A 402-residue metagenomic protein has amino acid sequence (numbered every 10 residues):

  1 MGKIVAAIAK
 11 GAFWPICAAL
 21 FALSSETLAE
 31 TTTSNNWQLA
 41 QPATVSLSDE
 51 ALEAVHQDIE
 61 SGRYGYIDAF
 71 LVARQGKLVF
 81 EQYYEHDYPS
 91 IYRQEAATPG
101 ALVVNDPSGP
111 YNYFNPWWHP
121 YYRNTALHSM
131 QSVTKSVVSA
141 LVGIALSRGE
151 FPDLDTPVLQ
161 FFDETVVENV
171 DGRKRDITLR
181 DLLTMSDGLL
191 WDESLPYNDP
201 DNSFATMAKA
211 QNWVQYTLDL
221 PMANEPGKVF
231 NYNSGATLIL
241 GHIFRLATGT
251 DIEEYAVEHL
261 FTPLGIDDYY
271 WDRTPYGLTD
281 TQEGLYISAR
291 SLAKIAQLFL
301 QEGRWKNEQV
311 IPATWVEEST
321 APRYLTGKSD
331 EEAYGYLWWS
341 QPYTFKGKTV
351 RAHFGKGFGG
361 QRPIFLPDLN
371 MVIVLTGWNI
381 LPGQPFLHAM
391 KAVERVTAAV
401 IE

Functional and structural regions predicted by a protein language model:
M1-A9: N-terminal secretory signal peptides that target proteins for export/translocation
I4-V5, I16-A18, L23-Y122, L146-F151 (+6 more regions): N-terminal leader/targeting segments and the immediately adjacent pre-domain N-terminus
S48, G76-K77, S129-F151, L182 (+4 more regions): Alpha-helical scaffold elements that line and support the substrate/ligand-binding pocket of soluble hydrolases
E85-H86, E302, N379: A generic structural motif
Y92-W118, L159-Q160, N198-E225, T250-Y269: Short, charged, amphipathic alpha-helices and their helix-cap/turn boundaries
W118-Y121, R148-L189, D219-M222, A247-I287: Active-site helix/loop module of the DD-peptidase/beta-lactamase fold, centered on the serine-lysine SxxK catalytic
I266-Y269, R273, E317-V372: Active-site Gly/Thr loop motif
G355-E402: Structured C-terminal helix/loop/strand segments within mature extracytoplasmic catalytic/sensor domains
